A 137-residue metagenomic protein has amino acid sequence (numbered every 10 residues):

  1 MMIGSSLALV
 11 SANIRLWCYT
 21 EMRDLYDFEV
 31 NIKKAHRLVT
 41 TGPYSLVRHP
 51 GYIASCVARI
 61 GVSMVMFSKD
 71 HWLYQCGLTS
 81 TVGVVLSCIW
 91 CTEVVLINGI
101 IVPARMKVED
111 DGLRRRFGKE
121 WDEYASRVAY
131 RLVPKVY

Functional and structural regions predicted by a protein language model:
M1-L25, K33-K34: Acidic, polar low-complexity intrinsically disordered regions
M2-A12, R37-Y137: Hydrophobic transmembrane alpha-helices
T20-E29, D70-Y74: Transmembrane helix-loop junctions in multipass membrane proteins, especially transporters and channels
F28-T40: Membrane-interface segments at transmembrane-helix boundaries
